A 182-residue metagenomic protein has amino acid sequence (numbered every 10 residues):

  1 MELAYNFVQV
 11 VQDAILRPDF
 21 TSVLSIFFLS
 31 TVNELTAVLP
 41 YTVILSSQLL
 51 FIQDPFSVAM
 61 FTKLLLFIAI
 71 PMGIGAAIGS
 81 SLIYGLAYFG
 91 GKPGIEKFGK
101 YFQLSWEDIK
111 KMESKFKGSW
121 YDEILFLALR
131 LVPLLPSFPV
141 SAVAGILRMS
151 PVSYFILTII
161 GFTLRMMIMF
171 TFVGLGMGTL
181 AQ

Functional and structural regions predicted by a protein language model:
M1-I26, F56-L135, I146-V152, T158 (+2 more regions): Membrane-interfacial helix-loop-helix
V23-I52, V132-V143, V152: Transmembrane helix boundary and interhelical junction motifs in multipass membrane proteins
